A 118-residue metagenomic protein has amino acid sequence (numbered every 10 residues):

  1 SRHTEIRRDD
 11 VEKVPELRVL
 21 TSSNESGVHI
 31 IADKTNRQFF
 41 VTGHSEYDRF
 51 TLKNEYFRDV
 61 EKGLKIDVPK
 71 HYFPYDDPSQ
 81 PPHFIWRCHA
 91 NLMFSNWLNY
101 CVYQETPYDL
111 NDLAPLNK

Functional and structural regions predicted by a protein language model:
S1-T51, N117: Pocket-forming structural segment of enzyme catalytic cores
S45-K118: Acyltransferase
